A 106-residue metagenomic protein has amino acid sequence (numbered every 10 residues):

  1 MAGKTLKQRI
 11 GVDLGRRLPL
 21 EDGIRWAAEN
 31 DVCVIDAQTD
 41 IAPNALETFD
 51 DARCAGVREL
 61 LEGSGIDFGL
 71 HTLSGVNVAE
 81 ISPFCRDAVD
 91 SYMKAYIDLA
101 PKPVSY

Functional and structural regions predicted by a protein language model:
M1-P103: N-terminal pre-domain/capping segments
